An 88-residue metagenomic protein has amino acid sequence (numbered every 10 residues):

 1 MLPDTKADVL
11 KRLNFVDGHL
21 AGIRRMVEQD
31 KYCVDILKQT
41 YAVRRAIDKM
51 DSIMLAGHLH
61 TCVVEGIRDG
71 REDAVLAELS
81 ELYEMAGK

Functional and structural regions predicted by a protein language model:
M1-K88: Solvent-exposed interaction patches of small proteins and small membrane subunits
